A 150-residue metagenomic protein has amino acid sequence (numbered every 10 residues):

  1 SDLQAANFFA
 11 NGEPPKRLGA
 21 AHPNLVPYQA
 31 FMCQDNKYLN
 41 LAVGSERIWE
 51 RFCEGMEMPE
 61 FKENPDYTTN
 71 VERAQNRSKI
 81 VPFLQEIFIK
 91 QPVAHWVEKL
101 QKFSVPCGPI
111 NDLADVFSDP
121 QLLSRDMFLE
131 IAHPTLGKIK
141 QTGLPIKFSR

Functional and structural regions predicted by a protein language model:
S1-L3, E72-K79, F117-Q121: Short, solvent-exposed polar/charged micro-motifs at secondary-structure junctions
S1-V43: Active-site-adjacent "lid/gating" segments in soluble enzymes
D2, A6, A10, E50-E54 (+3 more regions): Generic alpha-helical structural context detector
A5, E54-E57, Q121, M127: A generic structural signal for secondary-structure junctions that act as hinges or helix/strand caps at the edges
P15, M32-Q34, D115-R150: Terminal low-complexity tails and localization/encapsulation signals of metabolic enzymes
P27-F103, C107: Aromatic-enriched alpha-helical interface/lid elements that frame and gate functional surfaces
N111: Conserved nucleotide- and phosphate/pyrophosphate-binding catalytic cores in adenylate/nucleotidyl-handling enzymes
